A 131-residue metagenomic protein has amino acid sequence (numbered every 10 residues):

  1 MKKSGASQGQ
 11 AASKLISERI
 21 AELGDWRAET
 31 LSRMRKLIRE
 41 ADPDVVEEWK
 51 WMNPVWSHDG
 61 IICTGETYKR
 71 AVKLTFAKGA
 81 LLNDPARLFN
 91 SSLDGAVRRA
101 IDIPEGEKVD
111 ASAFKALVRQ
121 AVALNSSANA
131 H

Functional and structural regions predicted by a protein language model:
M1-H131: Charge-dense, helix-prone N-terminal extensions
